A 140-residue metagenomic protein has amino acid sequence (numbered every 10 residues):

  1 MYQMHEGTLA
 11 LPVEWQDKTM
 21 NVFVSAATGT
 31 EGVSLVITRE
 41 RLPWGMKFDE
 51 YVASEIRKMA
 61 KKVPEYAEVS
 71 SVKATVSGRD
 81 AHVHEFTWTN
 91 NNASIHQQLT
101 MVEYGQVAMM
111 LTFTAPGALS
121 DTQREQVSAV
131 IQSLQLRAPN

Functional and structural regions predicted by a protein language model:
M1-E50: Secretory pathway targeting signatures of secreted, lumenal, and periplasmic proteins
V13-K18, L111-N140: Surface-exposed amphipathic alpha-helical segments
V13-M20, P64-T75, L136: Short secondary-structure junctions
T19, W44-G45, N90-N92, A118-D121: A short local loop/turn or secondary-structure capping micro-motif enriched for an aromatic residue
R39-R41, W88, F113-A115: Short beta-strand-to-loop capping motifs
G45-K58, A118: Acidic, aromatic-enriched beta-alpha/helix-loop junctions
I56-E103: Signature of long, low-cysteine stretches enriched in small and polar/charged residues
Y104-M109: Short, compact, well-ordered microdomains
